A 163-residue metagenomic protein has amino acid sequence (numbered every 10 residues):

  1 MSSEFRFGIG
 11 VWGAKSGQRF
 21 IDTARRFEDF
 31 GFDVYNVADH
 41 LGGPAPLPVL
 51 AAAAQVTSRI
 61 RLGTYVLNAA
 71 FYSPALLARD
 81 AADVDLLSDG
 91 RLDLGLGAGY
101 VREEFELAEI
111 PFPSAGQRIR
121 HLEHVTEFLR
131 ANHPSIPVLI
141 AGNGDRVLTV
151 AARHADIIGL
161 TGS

Functional and structural regions predicted by a protein language model:
M1-T57, I136: N-terminal beta1-alpha1-beta2 module of alpha/beta enzyme domains
S2-F5, S73-D156, L160-T161: Internal, glycine-rich beta/alpha segment that forms the wall or movable "lid" of small-molecule/cofactor binding
R6-G10, G63, G95: Short, well-ordered beta-strand segments
G10-A14, H40, L67-A69, G97-V101 (+2 more regions): Active-site beta-loop-alpha junctions enriched in small/polar residues
R25, P48-A51, Q55, T64 (+2 more regions): N-terminal, well-ordered alpha-helical segments
F30, S58-I60, S88, H154: Helix C-cap/helix->beta junction micro-motif
V34-N36, R61, G95, G159-L160: Conserved beta-strand positions in the central sheet of alpha/beta enzyme cores
P44-L67, F71, R120-N132: Alpha-helix-loop-beta-strand connector modules within alpha/beta enzyme cores
